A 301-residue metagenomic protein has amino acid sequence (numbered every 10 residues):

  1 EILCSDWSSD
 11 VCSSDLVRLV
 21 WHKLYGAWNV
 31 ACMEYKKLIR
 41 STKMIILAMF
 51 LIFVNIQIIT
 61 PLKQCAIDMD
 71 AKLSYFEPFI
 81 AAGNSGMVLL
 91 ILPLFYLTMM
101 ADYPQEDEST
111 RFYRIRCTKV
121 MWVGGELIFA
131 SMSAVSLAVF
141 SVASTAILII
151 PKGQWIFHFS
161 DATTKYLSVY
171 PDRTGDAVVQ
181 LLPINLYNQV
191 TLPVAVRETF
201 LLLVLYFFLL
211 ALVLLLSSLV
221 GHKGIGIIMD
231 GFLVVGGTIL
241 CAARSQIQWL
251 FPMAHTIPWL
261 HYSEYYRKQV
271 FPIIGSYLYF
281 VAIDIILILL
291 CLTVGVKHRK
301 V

Functional and structural regions predicted by a protein language model:
E1-D15: Single conserved hydrophobic/aromatic residue that forms the stacking wall/gate of nucleotide- or nucleobase-binding
S14-F50: Aromatic- and glycine-rich beta-strand/loop motifs that create alpha-glucan
K37-I39, L216-G224, K297-R299: Membrane-interface helix-boundary motifs at transmembrane edges
T42, T118-V120, H222-I227: Membrane-helix interface segments
L47-F53, G224-T238, H255-T256: Central hydrophobic cores of alpha-helical transmembrane segments in multi-pass integral membrane proteins
V54-P104, G124-L219, M253-F280: Secretory targeting signals
T98-I115, K119: Transmembrane helix boundary and interhelical loop/hinge segments in multi-pass membrane proteins
F232, V296-V301: Short cytosolic juxtamembrane segments of multi-pass membrane proteins
